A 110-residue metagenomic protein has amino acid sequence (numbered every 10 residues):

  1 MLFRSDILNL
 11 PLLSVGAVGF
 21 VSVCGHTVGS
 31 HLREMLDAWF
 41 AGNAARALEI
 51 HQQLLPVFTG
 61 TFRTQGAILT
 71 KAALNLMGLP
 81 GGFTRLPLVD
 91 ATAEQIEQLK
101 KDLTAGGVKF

Functional and structural regions predicted by a protein language model:
I7, P11-F110: Structured C-terminal cap/extension of enzyme domains
